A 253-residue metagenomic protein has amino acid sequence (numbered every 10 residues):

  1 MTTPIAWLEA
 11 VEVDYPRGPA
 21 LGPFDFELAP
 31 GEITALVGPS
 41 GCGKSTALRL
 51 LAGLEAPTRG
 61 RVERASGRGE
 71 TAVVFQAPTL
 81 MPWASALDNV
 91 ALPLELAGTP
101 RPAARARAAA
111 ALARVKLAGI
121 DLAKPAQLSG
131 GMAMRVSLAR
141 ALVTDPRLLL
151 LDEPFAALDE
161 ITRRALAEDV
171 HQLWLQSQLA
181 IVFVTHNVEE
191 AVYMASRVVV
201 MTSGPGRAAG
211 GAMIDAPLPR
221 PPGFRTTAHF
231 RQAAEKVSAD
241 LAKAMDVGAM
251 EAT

Functional and structural regions predicted by a protein language model:
L8-V11, P19-A29, T34, G60: Conserved beta-strand
V37-P39: The feature captures the beta-strand-to-loop junction immediately N-terminal to the Walker
A52: Helix-to-loop junction immediately C-terminal to a conserved catalytic motif
E70, E95, P102-I120, Q172: Conserved ABC ATPase "signature" region
A84-A91: Short coil-to-helix segment of the ABC ATPase nucleotide-binding domain corresponding to the Q-loop/switch region
A123-A126, T144: Conserved signature/switch motifs of ABC ATPase nucleotide-binding domains
L149-D152: Catalytic Walker B motif of ABC-type/P-loop ATPase nucleotide-binding domains
